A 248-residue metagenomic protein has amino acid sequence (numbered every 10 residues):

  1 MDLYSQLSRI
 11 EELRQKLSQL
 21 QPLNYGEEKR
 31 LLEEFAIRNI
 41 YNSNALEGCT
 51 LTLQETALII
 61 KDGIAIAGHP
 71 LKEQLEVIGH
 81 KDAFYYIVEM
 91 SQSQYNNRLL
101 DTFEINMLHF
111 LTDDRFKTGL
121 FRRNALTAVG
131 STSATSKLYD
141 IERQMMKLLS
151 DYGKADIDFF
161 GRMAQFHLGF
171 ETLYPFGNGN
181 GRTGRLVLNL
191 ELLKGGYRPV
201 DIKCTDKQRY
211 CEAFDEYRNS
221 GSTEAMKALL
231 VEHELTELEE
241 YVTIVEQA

Functional and structural regions predicted by a protein language model:
M1-A248: FIC/Doc superfamily catalytic core
